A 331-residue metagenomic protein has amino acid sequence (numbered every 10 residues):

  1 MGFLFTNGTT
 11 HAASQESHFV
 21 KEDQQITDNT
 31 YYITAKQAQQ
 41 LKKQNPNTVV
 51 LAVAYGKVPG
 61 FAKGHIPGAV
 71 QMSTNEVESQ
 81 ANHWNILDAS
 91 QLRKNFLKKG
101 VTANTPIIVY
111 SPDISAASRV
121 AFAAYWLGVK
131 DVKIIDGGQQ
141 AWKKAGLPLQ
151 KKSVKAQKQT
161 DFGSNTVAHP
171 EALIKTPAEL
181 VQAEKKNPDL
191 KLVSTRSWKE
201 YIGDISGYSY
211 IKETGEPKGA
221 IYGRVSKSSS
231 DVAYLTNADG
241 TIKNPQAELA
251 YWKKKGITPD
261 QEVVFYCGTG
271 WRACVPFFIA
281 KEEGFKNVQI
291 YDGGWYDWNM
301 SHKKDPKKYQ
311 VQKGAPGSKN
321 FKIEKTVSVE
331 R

Functional and structural regions predicted by a protein language model:
M1-T9: Sec-dependent N-terminal signal peptides of Gram-positive bacterial secreted proteins and lipoproteins
A13-V53: N-terminal module-boundary/linker segments of secreted carbohydrate-active enzymes
Q15-Q25, L87-A183, I205, R272-G294: Thiolate-centered catalytic microenvironments shared by cysteine-dependent enzyme domains
F19-A35, E78, Q140-K218, K303-R331: Active-site neighborhoods of enzymes that stabilize oxyanions during catalysis
Q40-K98: N-terminal carbohydrate-binding/catalytic regions of secreted carbohydrate-active enzymes
Y55-P59, N75-S79, P112-A116, Q139-A141 (+6 more regions): Solvent-exposed loop/turn segments at secondary-structure junctions within structured extracellular/periplasmic domains
E76-T105, V225-V263: Helix-loop module immediately N-terminal to the HCX5R catalytic loop in PTP-like cysteine phosphatase domains
A250, K255-P316: C-terminal soluble interaction/assembly domains
